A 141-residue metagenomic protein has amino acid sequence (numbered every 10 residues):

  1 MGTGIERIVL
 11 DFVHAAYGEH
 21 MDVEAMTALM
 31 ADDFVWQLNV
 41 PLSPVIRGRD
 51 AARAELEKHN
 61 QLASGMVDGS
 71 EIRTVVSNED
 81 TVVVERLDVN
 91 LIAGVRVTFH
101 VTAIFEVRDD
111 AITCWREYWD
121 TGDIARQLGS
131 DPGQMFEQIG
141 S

Functional and structural regions predicted by a protein language model:
G2-D32: Short acidic-aromatic low-complexity motifs
V23-D80: A solvent-exposed, acidic/Ser-Thr-rich amphipathic alpha-helical stretch
Q37, V84-E85, R116: Beta-strand residues in well-ordered beta-sheet regions across diverse protein folds
Q61-G65, N90-T98: Short, cysteine-centered beta-strand-loop-beta hairpins and adjacent loop/turn segments enriched in charged/polar
S70-V76, L87-V89, H100-E106: Hydrophobic/aromatic beta-strand elements that line small-molecule binding cavities or substrate pockets in beta-rich
V75-T81, E106-T113: A short, structured loop/turn motif at beta-sheet edges
R116-S141: Low-complexity, intrinsically disordered terminal/linker segments enriched in charged and Gly/Pro repeats
